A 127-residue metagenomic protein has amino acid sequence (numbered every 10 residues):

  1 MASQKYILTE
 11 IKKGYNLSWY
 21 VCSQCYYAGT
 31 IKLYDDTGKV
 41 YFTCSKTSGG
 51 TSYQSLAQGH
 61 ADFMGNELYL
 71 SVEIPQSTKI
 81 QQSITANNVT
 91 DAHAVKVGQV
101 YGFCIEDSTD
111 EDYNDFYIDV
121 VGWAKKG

Functional and structural regions predicted by a protein language model:
M1-G98, G102-C104, N114, V121: Extracellular distal adhesion/interaction modules in secreted or cell-surface proteins
D107-E111: Short, exposed beta-strand-loop hairpins at the edges of beta-sheets in extracellular/periplasmic proteins
D119-K126: Short beta-strand-to-coil "C-cap" segments at the C-terminal boundary of structured domains/repeats, marking
